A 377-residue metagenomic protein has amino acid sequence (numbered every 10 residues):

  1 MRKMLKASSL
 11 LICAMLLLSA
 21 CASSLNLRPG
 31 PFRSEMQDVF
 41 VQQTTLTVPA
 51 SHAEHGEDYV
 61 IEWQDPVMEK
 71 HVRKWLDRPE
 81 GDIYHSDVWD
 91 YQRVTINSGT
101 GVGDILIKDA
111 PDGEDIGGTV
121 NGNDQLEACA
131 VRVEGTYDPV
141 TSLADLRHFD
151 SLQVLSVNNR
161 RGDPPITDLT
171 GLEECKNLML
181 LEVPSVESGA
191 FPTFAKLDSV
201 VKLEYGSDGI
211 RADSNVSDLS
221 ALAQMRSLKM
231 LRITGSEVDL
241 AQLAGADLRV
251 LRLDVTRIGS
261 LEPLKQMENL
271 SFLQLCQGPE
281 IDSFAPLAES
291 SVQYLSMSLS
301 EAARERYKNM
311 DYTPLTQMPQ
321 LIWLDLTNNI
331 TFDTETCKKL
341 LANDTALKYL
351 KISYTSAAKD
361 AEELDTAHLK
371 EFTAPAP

Functional and structural regions predicted by a protein language model:
M1-A7: Positively charged n-region of N-terminal signal peptides that target proteins for export
A7-L16: Sec-dependent N-terminal signal peptides
L18-A20: C-terminal motif of bacterial Sec signal peptides marking the signal peptidase cleavage site
A22-L25: Bacterial signal peptide processing site
L27-F40: Ser/Thr/Pro/Gly-rich low-complexity linker/stalk segments immediately outside membranes or between
Q42-D82: Surface-exposed cap/linker segments adjacent to membranes
R93-S142, S151-G171, N177-A190, S199-D218 (+8 more regions): Concave beta-strand-loop units of leucine-rich repeat
